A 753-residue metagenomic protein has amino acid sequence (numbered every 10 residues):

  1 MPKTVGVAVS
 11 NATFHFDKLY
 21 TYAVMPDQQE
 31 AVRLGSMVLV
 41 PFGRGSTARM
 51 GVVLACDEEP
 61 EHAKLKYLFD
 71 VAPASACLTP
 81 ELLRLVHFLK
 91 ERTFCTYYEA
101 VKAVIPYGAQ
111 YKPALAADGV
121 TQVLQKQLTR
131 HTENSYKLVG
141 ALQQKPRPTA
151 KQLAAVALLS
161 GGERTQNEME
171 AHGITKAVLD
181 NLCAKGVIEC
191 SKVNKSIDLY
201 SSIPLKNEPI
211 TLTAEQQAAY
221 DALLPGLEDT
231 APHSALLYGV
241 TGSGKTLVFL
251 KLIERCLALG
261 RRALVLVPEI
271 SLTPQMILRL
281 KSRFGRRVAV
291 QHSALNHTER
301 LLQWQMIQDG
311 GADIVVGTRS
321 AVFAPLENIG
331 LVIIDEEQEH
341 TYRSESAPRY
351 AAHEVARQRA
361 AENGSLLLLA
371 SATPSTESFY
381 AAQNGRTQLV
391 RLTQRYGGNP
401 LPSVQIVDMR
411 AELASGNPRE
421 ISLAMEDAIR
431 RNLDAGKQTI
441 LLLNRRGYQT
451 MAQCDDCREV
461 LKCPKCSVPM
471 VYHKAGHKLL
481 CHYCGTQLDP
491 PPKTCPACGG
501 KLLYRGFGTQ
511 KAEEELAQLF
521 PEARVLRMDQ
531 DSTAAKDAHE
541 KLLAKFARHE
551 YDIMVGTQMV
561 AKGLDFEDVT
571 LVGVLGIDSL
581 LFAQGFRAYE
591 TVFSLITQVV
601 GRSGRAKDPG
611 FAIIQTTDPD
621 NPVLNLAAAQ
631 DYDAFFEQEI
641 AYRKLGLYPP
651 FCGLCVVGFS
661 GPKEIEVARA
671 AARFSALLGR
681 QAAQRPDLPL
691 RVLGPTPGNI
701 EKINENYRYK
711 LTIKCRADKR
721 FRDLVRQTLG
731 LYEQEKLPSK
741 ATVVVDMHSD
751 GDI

Functional and structural regions predicted by a protein language model:
M1-S371, Q383-N399, Q681, K719-R726 (+1 more regions): Accessory, non-ATPase domains that flank or precede helicase/AAA+ motor cores in DNA-metabolism machines
P2-T4, D17, S46, G436 (+4 more regions): A general secondary-structure signal for short beta-strands and their flanking turns/coil in non-transmembrane regions
T4, V32-L34, F520, E666-R680: A short, contiguous, amphipathic alpha-helix enriched in charged residues
T13, F520-A523, L678-R691, E735-K740: Short secondary-structure junctions
P60-S75, T696-G698, K702-K714: Solvent-exposed, membrane-proximal periplasmic/extracellular interface segments of envelope transport and secretion
K206-T213, Q217, T230-A668, R680 (+3 more regions): Inter-lobe coupling/hinge segments of SF2-like helicase ATPases
A676, R680-I703, L729, V743-I753: A carboxyl-terminal module marker
